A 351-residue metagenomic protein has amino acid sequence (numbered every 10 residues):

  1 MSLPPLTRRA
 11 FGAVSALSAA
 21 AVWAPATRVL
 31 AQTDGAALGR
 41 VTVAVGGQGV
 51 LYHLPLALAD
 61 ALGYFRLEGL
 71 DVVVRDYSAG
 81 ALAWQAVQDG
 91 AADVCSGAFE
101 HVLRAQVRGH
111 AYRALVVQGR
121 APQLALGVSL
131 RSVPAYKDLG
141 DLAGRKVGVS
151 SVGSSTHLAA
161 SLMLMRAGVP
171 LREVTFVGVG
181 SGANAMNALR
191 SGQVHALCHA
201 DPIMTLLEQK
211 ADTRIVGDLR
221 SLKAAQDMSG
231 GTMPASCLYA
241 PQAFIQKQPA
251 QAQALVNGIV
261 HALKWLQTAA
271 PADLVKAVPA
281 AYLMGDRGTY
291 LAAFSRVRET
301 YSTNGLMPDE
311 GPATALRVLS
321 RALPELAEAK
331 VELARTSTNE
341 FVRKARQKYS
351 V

Functional and structural regions predicted by a protein language model:
S2-P4, A10-L30: N-terminal export signals
A13, G144, Q209: Phosphate-coordinating loops and pocket residues in cytosolic domains that bind phosphorylated ligands
Q32-S181, A188-D201, D212, V216-G217: Short, glycine-/small- and polar/acidic-enriched structural segments that line small-molecule recognition paths
G49, D76-G80, G153-H157, G182 (+7 more regions): Solvent-exposed, acidic/flexible segments
D141-K146, R190, C237, G258-H261 (+1 more regions): Flexible glycine/proline-enriched surface loops and loop-helix/loop-strand junctions
N184-N187, S191-P279: Pocket-lining segment of extracytoplasmic ligand-binding domains
I245-L326: Secondary-structure end/capping motifs
L316-V351: Conserved C-terminal helix/tail region of periplasmic/extracytoplasmic solute-binding proteins
